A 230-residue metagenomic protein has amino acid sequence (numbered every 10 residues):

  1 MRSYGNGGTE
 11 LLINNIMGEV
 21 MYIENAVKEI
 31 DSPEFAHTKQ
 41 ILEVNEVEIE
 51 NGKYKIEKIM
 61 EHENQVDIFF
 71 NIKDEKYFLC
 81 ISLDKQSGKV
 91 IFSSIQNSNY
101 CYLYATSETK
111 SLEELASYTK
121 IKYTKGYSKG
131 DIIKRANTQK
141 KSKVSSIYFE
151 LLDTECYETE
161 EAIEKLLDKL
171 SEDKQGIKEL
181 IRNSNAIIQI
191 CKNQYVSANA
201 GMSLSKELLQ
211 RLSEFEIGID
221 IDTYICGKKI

Functional and structural regions predicted by a protein language model:
M1-E63: Short Lys/Arg-enriched alpha/beta "domain-start" segment
A36-K55, K125-I133, E172-V196: Short glycine-rich, low-complexity/disordered patches
I49-N64, Y77, K89-Q96, T124-E161: Short, intrinsically disordered low-complexity segments
F69-S93: Short, structured interface segments
D74-I81, E108-G126: Short amphipathic alpha-helix segments
S82-G88, S111-L112, T154-K174, E207-G218: Ampiphathic alpha-helical segments that act as solvent-exposed interaction surfaces
N97-S107: Short glycine-/aliphatic-rich beta-strand segments at the starts of folded cytosolic domains
S171-I230: Alpha-helical oligomerization segments
